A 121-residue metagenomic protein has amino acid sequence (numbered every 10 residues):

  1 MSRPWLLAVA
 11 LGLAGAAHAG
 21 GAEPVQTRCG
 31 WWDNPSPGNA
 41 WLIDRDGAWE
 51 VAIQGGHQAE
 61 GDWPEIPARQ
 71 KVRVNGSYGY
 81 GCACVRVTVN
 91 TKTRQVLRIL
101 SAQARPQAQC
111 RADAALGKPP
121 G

Functional and structural regions predicted by a protein language model:
M1-S2: N-terminal secretory signal peptides that target proteins for export/translocation
W5-L13: Sec-dependent N-terminal signal peptides
V9, A40, E50, A59 (+2 more regions): Residues in flexible loops and secondary-structure boundaries
A14-A19: N-terminal signal peptide c-region/cleavage motif recognized by signal peptidases
G20-N75: N-terminal secretory signal peptides
D62-G121: Beta-strand-rich cores of mature extracytoplasmic or soluble domains
